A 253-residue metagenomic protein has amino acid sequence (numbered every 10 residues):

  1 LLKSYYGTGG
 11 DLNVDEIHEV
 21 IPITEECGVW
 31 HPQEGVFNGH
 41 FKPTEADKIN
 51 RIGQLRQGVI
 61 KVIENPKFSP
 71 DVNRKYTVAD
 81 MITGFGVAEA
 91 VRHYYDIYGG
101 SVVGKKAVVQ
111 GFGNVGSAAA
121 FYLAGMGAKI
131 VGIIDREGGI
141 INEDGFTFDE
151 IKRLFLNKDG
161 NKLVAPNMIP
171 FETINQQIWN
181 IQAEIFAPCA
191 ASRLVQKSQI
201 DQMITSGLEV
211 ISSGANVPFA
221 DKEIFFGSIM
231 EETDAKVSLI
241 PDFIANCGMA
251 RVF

Functional and structural regions predicted by a protein language model:
L1-V102: Glycine/serine-rich phosphate-binding loop and adjoining beta1-alpha1 elements at the start of nucleotide-handling
Y5-T8, H31-V36, G132-D135, A187-P188 (+2 more regions): General beta-strand structural signal in soluble alpha/beta enzymes
G9, Y76, D80, V108 (+4 more regions): Glycine- and other small-residue-rich loops at beta-strand/loop junctions that grip anionic moieties
E16-E25, A119-L123, D135, N142-F148 (+2 more regions): Short acidic, glycine/serine/threonine-rich loops at helix termini
V29, G100, A128, L208 (+1 more regions): Short aromatic/hydrophobic-glycine micro-motifs
N65-N180: Glycine-rich phosphate/diphosphate-binding loop of Rossmann-like nucleotide-binding domains
N180-I185, G207-L208: Short acidic/histidine-rich motifs immediately flanking catalytic phosphotransfer sites in two-component signaling
A190-F253: Rossmann-fold NAD(P)-binding glycine/threonine-rich loop
